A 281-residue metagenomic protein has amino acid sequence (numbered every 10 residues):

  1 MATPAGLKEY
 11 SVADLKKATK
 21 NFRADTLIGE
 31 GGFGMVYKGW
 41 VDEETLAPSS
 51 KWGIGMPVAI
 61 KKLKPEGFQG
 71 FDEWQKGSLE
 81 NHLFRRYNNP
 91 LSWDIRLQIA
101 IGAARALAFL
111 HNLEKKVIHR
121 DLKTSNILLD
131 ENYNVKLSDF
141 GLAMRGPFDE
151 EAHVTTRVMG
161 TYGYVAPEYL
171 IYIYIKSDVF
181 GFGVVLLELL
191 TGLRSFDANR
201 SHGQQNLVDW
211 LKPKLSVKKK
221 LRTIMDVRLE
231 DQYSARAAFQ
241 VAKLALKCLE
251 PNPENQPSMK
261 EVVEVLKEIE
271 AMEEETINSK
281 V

Functional and structural regions predicted by a protein language model:
M1-V281: Conserved eukaryotic protein kinase-like
